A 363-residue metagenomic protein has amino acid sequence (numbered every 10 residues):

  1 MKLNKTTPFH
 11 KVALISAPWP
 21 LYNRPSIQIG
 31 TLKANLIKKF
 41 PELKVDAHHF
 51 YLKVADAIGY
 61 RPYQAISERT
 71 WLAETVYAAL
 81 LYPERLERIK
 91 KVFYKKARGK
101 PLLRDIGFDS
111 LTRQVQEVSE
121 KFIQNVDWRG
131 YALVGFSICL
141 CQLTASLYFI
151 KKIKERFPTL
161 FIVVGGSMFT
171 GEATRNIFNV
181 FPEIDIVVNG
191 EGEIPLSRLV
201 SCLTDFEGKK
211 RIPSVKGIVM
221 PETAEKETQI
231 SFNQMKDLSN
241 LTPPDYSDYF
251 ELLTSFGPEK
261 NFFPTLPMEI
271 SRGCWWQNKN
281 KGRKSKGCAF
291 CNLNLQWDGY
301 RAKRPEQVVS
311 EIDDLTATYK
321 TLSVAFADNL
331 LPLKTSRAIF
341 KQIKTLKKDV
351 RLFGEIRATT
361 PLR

Functional and structural regions predicted by a protein language model:
T7-W19, T159-V163, P305-R363: Conserved SAM/AdoMet-binding glycine-rich loop
P8-K11, W19-V54, R104-F232: Glycine-rich beta-alpha loop elements in corrinoid/cobalamin-binding modules across cobalamin-dependent enzymes
K33, I123, S146-I150, L266 (+3 more regions): Generic structural signal for well-ordered alpha-helices, preferentially at hydrophobic/aromatic core positions
L36, D185, C274, V308 (+1 more regions): Conserved, mostly hydrophobic/aromatic
D46-F122: Conserved N-terminal ligand/cofactor-binding loop architecture of enzyme catalytic domains
L81-V115, E222-T265, E269: Flexible inter-domain linker/hinge segments
C139, S167, G273, N294 (+2 more regions): Active-site beta-loop-alpha junctions enriched in small/polar residues
P258-E306: Canonical Radical SAM [4Fe-4S] cluster-binding loop centered on the CxxxCxxC motif and its immediate flanking residues
